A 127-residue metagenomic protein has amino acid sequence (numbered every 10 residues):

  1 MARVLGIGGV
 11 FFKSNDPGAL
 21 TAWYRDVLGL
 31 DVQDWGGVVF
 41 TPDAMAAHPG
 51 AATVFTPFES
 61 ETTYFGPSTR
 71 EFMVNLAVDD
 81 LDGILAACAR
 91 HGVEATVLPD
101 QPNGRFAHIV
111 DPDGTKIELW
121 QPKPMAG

Functional and structural regions predicted by a protein language model:
M1-G6, W35, L85-G127: Vicinal oxygen chelate
A2-L5, F11-V54, R90: Core segments of cupin and vicinal oxygen chelate
I7-N15, D43, S60-A89, R105-T115: Vicinal oxygen chelate
T21-G29, P57, F72-V74, H91-V93 (+2 more regions): General N-terminal targeting signals
L28-D31, A77, V97-P99: Short linear motifs in intrinsically disordered
G29-T69, I109-V110, K116-K123: Conserved short beta-strand elements that form part of the metal-binding/catalytic scaffold of enzyme active sites
